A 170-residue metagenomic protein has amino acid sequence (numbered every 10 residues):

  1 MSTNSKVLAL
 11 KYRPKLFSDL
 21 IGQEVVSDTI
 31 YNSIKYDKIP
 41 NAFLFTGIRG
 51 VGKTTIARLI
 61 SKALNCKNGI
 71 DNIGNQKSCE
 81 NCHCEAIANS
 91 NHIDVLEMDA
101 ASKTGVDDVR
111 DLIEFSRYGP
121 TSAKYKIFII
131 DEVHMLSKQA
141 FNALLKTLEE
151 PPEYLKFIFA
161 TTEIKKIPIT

Functional and structural regions predicted by a protein language model:
M1-T170: P-loop/Walker A NTP-binding region and its immediately flanking N-terminal helices in P-loop NTPase folds
